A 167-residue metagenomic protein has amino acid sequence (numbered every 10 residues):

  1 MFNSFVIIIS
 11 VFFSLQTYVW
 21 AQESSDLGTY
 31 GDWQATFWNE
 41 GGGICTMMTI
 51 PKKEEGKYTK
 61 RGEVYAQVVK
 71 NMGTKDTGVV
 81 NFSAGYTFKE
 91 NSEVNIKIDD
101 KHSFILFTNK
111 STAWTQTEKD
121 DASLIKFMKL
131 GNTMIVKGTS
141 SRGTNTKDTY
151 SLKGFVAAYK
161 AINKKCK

Functional and structural regions predicted by a protein language model:
F2, Y18-A21: N-terminal secretory targeting signals
S4-Q16: Bacterial N-terminal signal peptides
A21-K167: A generic "folded-domain core" signal
